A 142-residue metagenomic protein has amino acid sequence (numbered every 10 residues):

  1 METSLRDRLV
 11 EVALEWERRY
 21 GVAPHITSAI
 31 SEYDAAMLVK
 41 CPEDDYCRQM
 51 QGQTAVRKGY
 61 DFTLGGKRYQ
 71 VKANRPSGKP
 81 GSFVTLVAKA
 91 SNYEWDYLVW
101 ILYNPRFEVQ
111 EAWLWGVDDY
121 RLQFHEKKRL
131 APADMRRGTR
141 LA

Functional and structural regions predicted by a protein language model:
M1-A142: Nucleic-acid endonuclease domains
